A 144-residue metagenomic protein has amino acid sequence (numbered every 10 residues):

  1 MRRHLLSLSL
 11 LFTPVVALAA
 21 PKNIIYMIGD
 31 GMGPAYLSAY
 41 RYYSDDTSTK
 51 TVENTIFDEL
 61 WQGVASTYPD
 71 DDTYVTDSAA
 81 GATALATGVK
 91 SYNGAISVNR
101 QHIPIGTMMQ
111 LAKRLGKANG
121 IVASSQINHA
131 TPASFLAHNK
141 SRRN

Functional and structural regions predicted by a protein language model:
M1-H4: Positively charged n-region of N-terminal signal peptides that target proteins for export
L10-L11: Hydrophobic alpha-helical transmembrane segments of integral membrane proteins, especially lipid-exposed positions
A19-N144: N-terminal catalytic scaffold of extracellular/periplasmic and nuclease hydrolases that process anionic headgroups
